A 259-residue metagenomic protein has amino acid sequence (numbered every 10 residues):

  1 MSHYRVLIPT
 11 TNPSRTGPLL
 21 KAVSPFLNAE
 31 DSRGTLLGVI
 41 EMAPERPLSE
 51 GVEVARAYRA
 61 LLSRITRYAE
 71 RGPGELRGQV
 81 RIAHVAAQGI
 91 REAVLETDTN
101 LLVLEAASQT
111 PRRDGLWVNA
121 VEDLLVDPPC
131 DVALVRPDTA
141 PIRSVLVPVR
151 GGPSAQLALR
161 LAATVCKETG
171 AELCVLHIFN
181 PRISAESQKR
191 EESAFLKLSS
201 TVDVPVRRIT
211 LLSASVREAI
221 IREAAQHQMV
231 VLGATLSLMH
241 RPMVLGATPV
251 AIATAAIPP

Functional and structural regions predicted by a protein language model:
S2-A57, Y68-G72, L76-Q79, S144-I209: Small/aliphatic-rich secondary-structure junction motif
T16, Y58, A83-H84, D114 (+3 more regions): A conditional alpha-helix N-cap/helix-loop micro-motif detector
L20, A93-P141, I221-P259: Gly/Ser-rich helix-loop-strand patches that form or flank binding pockets for ribonucleotide-derived cofactors
V23, I65, I90, A162 (+3 more regions): Aromatic/hydrophobic pocket-lining residues that form π-stacking "cages" and hydrophobic walls in ligand
P44, A86, P111, I142 (+3 more regions): Generic structural signal for helix capping and beta-alpha/helix-loop junctions
E53-R64, S108-D114, A120, R190-E192: Long, charged amphipathic helices and adjacent flexible linkers at domain junctions
V80-Q88, L211-R217: Charged docking surfaces used in two-component/phosphorelay signaling
L146, E172-H177, E186-P259: Protein-protein interaction modules outside structured cores
